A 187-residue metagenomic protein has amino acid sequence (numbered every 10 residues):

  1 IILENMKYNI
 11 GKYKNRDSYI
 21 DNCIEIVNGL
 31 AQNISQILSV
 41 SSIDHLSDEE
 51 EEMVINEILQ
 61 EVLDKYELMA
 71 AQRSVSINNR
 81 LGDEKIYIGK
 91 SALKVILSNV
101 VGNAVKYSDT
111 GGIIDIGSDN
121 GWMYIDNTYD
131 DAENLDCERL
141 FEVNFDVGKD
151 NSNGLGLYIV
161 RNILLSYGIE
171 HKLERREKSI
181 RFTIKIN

Functional and structural regions predicted by a protein language model:
N22-L30: Short alpha-helical segment of the dimerization/phosphotransfer core of two-component systems
D44-E49, K85-S91: Conserved micro-motifs of the catalytic ATP-binding
M69-N78: Short conserved segments within the C-terminal catalytic ATPase subdomain
A104-V105: Short helix-loop "hinge" at the ATP-lid/N-box region of the Bergerat-fold HATPase_c
G111-W122: Short beta-strand/loop element within the Bergerat-fold HATPase_c
A132-N144: Short conserved segment of the HATPase_c
G168-R176: Glycine-rich ATP-binding loops of the HATPase_c
